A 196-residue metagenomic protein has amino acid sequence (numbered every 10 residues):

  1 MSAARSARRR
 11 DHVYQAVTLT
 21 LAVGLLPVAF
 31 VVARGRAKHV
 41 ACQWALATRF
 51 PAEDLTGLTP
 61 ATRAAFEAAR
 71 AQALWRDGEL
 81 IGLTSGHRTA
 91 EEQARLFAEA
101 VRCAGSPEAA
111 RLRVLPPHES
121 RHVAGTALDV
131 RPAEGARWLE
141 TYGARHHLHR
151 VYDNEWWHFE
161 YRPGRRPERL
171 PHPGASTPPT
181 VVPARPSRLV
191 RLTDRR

Functional and structural regions predicted by a protein language model:
A3-R196: Cell-envelope/glycan interface and biosynthesis
